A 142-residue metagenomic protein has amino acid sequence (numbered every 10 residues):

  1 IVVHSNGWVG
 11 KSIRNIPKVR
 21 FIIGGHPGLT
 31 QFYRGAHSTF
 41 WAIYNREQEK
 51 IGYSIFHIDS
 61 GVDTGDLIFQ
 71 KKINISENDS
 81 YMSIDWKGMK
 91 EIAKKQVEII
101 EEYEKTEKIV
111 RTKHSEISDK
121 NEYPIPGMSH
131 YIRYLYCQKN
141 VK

Functional and structural regions predicted by a protein language model:
S5-P126, H130: Donor/substrate-binding cores of folate-linked one-carbon enzymes
P126-K142: Short, basic/aromatic-enriched C-terminal tail that caps enzymatic domains
